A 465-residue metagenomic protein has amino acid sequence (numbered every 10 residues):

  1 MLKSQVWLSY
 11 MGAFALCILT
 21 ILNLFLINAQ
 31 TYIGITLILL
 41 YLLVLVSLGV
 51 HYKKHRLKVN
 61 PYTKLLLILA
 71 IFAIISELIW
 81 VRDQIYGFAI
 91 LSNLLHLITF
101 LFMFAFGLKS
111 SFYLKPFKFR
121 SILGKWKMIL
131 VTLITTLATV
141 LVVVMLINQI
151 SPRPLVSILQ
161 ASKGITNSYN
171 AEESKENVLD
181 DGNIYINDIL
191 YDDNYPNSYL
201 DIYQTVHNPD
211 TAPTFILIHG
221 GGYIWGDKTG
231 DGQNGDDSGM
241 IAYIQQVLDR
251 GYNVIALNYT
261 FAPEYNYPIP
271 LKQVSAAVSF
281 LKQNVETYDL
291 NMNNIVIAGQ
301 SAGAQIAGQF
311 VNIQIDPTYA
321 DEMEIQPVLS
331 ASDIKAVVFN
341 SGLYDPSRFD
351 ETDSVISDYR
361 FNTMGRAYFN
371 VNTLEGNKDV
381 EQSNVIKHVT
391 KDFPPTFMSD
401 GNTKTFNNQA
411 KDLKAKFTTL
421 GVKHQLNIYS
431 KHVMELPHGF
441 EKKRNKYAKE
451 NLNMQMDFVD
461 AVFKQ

Functional and structural regions predicted by a protein language model:
L2-Q465: Alpha/beta-hydrolase superfamily serine-hydrolase fold, recognizing
